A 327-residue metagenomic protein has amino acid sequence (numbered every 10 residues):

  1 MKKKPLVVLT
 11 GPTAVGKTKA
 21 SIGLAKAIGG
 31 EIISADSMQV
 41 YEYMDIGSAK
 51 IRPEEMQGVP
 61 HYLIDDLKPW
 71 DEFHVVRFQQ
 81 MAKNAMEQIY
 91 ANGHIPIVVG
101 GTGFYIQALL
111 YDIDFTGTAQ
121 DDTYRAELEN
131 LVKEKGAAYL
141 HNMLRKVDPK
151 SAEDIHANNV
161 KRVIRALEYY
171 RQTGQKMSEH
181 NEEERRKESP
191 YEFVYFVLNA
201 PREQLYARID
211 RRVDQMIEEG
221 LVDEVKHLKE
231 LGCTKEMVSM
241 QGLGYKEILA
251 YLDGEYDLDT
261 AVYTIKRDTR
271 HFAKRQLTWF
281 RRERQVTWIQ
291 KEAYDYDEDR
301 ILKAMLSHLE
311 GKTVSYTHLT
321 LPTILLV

Functional and structural regions predicted by a protein language model:
M1-S315, L319: Phosphate/pyrophosphate-binding catalytic cores of soluble transferases and nucleic-acid-acting enzymes
H318-V327: Single conserved hydrophobic/aromatic residue that forms the stacking wall/gate of nucleotide- or nucleobase-binding
